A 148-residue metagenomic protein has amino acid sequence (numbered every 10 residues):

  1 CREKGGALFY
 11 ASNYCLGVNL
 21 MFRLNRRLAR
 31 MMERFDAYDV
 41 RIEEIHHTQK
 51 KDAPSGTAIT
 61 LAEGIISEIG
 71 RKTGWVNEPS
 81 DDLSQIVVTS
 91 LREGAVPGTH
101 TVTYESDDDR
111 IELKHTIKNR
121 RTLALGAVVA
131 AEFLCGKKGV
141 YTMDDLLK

Functional and structural regions predicted by a protein language model:
C1-Y10, L16-R30: Rossmann-fold NAD(P)-binding glycine/threonine-rich loop
S12-N13, I45: Active-site-proximal beta-strand/loop segments in catalytic clefts of secreted hydrolases
D36-K148: C-terminal substrate-binding/catalytic lobe of Rossmann-fold NAD(P)-dependent oxidoreductases
